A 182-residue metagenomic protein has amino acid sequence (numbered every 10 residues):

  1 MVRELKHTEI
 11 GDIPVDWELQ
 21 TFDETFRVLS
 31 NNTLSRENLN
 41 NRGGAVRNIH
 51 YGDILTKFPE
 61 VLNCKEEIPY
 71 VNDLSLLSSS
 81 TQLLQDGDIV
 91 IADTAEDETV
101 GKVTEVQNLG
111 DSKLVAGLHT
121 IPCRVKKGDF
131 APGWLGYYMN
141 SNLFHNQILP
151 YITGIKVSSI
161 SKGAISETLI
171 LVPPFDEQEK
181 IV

Functional and structural regions predicted by a protein language model:
R3-T33, E167, L171-K180: Non-catalytic DNA-recognition/assembly elements of restriction-modification systems
L5, G44, G101, V115-L118 (+2 more regions): Short edge beta-strand segments in beta-sheet-rich domains
K6-H7, D23-L39, D53-I89: Sequence-specific dsDNA recognition surfaces
L19, N48, V115, S159 (+1 more regions): Short aromatic/basic micro-patch
L39, Y138-I170: Specificity-determining recognition surfaces
H50-Y51, I68-N140, S161: A short beta-sheet element
P59-L62, V115, P132-G136, L149-P150 (+1 more regions): Short, charged, solvent-exposed linker or helix-capping segments at domain edges/interfaces that act as flexible hinges
H145, E179-V182: Amphipathic coiled-coil signal-coupling helices
